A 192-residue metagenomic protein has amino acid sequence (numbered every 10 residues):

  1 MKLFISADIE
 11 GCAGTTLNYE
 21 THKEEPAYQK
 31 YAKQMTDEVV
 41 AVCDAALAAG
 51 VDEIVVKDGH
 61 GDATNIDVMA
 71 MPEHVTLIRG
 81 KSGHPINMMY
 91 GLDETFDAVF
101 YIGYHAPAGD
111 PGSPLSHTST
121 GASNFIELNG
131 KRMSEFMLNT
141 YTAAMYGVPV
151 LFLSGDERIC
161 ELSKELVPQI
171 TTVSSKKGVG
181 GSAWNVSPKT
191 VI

Functional and structural regions predicted by a protein language model:
M1-F4: Extreme N-terminal starter segment of soluble prokaryotic enzymes
S6, V39, D44, A48 (+5 more regions): Structured catalytic-domain cores with a bias toward divalent-metal coordination
S6-C12, G59-H60, I102-A108, E157-I159: Short glycine-enriched loops at secondary-structure junctions
Y19-D44: Short catalytic helix/loop segments, enriched in acidic residues and glycine and frequently bearing histidine
V39-E94: Glycine-rich nucleotide/cofactor/substrate-binding loop typically near the N-terminus or early in the first domain
R79-A122: N-terminal glycine-rich phosphate/adenylate-binding segment common to multiple enzyme folds
H84, T120-Y146, G155: Active-site glycine-rich loop that binds ribose-phosphate moieties when present
T142-I192: Active-site rim beta-loop-alpha module in soluble metabolic enzymes
